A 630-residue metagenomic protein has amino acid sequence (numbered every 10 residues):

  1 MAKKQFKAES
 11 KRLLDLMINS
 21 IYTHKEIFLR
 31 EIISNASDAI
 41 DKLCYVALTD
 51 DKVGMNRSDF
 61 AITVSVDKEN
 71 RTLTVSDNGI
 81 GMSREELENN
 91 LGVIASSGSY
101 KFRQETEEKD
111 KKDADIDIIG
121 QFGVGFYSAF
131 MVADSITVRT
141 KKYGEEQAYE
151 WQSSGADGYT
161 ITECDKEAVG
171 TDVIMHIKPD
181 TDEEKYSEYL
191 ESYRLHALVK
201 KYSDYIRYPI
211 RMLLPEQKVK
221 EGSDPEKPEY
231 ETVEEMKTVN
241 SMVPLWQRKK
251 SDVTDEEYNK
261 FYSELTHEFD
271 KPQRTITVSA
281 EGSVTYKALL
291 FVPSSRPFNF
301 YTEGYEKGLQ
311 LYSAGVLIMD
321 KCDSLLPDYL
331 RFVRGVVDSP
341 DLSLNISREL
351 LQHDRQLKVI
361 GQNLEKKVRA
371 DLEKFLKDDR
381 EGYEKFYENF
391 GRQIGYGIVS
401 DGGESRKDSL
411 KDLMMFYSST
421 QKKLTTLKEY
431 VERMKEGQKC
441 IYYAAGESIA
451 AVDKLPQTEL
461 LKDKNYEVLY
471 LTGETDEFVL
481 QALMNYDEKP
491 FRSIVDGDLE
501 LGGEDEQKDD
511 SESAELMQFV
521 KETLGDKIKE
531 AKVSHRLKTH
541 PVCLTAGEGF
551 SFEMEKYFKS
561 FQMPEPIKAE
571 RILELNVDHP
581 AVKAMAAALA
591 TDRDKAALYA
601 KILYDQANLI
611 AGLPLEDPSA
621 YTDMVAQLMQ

Functional and structural regions predicted by a protein language model:
M1-Y189, A197, K435: GHKL (Bergerat-fold) ATPase N-terminal catalytic module, capturing the glycine-rich phosphate-binding loop and acidic
I118, I136-G158, K178-Q630: GHKL/Bergerat-fold ATPase module in large chromosome/replication-associated machines
